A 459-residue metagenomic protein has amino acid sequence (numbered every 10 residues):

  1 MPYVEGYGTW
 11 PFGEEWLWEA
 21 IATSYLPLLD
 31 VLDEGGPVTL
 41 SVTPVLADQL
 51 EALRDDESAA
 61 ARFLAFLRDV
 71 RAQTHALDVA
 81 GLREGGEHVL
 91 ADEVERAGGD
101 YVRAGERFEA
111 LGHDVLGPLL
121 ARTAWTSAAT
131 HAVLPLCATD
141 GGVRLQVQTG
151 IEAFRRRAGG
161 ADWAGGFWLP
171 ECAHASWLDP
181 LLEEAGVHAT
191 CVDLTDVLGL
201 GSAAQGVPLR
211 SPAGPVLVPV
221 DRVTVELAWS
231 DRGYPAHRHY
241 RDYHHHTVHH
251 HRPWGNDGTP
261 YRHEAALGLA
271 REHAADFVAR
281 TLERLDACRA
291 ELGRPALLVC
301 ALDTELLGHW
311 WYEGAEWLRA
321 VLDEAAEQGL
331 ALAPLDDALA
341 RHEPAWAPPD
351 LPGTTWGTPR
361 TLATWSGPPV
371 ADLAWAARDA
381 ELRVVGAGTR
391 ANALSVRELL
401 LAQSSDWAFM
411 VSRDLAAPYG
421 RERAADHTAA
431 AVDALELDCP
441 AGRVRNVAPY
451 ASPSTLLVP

Functional and structural regions predicted by a protein language model:
M1-E106, G201-P459: Active-site and substrate-binding clefts of carbohydrate-active enzymes
L17-L28, R107-D114, G142-G150: Aromatic- and glycine-enriched glycan-recognition loops and surfaces that form the carbohydrate-binding subsites
V31-G35, L111-W125, R144, R155 (+1 more regions): Acidic (Asp/Glu)-rich catalytic clusters
V38-L40, A124-T126, G165, A189-V192 (+2 more regions): Hydrophobic faces of well-ordered beta-strands that scaffold small-molecule active sites in alpha/beta enzyme cores
T126-A153: Glycine-rich phosphate-binding "P-loop"
V143-L169, R280-A301: CE4/NodB-like, metal-dependent polysaccharide N-deacetylase domain that modifies extracellular/periplasmic N-acetylated
A164-H174, D303-L307, A416: Conserved short loop/turn motifs at secondary-structure junctions
P180-L182: Hydrophobic, small-residue-rich alpha-helical packing segments that form membrane-like cores
